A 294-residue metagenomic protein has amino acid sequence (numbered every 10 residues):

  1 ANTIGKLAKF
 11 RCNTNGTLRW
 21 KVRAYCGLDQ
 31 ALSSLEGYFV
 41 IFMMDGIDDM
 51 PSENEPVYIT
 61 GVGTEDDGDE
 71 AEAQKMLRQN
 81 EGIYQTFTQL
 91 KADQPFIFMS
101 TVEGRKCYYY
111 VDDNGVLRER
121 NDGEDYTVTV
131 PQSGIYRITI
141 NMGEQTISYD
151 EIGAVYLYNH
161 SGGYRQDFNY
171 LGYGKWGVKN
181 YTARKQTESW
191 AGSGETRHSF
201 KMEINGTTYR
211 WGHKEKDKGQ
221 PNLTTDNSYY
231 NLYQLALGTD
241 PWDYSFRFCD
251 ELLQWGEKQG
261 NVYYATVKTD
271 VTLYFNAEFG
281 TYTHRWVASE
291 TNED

Functional and structural regions predicted by a protein language model:
A1-D294: Insoluble glucan recognition modules
